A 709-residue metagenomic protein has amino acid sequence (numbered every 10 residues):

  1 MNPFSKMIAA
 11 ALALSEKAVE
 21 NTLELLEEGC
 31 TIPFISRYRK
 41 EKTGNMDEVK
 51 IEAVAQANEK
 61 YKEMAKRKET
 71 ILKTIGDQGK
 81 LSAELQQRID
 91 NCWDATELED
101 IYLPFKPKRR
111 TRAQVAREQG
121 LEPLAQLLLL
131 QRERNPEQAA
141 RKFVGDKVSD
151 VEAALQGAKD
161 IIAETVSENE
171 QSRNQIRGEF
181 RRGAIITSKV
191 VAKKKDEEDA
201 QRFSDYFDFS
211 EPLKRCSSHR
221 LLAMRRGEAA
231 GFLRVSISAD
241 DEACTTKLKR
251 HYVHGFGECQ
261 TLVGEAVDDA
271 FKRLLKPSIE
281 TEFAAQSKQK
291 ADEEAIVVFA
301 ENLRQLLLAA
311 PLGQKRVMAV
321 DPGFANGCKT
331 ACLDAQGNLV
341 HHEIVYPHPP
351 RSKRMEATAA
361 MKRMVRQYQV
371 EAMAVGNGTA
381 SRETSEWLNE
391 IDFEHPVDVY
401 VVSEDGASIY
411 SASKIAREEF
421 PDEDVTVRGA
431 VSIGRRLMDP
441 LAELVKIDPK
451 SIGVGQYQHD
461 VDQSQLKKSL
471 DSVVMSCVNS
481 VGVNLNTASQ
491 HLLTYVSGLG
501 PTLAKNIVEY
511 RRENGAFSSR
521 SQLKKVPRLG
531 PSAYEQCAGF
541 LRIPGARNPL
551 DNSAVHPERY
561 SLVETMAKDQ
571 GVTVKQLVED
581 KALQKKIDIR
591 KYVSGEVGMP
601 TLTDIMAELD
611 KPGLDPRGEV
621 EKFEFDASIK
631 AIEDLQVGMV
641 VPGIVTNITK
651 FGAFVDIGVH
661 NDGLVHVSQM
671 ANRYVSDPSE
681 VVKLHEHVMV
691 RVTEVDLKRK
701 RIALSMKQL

Functional and structural regions predicted by a protein language model:
F4, K62-K80, D90, I409 (+5 more regions): Long, highly charged, low-complexity intrinsically disordered interaction regions that mediate electrostatic DNA/RNA
S15-E16, E28-G29, A95-T96, R109 (+19 more regions): Short flexible coil/turn linkers enriched for glycine and charged/polar residues that connect secondary-structure
Y38-K40, L129, D240, P322 (+11 more regions): Short, ordered loop/turn segments at secondary-structure junctions
K50-A53, K60-A319, A325-E423, A430: Duplex nucleic acid-engaging cores and interfaces of nucleic-acid transaction enzymes
T74, R88, L98-I101, G227-D240 (+3 more regions): Structured, non-catalytic alpha/beta "coupling" segments that mediate domain-domain communication and provide generic
G178-I185, V320-F324, G378-E383, V402-I409 (+5 more regions): A glycine-rich phosphate-binding loop feature that marks nucleotide/adenosyl-phosphate handling sites
V317-A319, K329, S385-L388, S519-Q522 (+3 more regions): Short beta-alpha junctions and helix-cap segments that line functional grooves
I543-L709: Single-stranded RNA-binding regions, centering on S1/OB-family and related RNA-binding modules
